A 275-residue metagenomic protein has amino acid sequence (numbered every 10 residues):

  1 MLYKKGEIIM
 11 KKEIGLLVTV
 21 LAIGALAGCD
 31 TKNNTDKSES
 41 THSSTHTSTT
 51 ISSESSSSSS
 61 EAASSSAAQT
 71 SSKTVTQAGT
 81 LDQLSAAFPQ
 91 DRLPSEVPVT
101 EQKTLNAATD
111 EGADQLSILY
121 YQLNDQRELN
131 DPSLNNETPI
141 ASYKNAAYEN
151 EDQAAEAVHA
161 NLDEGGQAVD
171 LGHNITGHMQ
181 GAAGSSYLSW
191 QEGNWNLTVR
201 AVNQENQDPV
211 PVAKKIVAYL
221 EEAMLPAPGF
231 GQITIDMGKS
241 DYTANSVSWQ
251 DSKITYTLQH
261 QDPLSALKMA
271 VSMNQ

Functional and structural regions predicted by a protein language model:
M1-I9: Short, Lys/Arg-enriched N-terminal segments with co-localized hydrophobic residues within the first ~10-30 amino acids
G6, I14-T19, D30-P139, K144-Y148 (+1 more regions): N-terminal, intrinsically disordered, polar/charged segments of Gram-positive cell-envelope systems that serve as
A25-G28: C-terminal motif of bacterial Sec signal peptides marking the signal peptidase cleavage site
A68-Q69, N194, Q204, P211: Cysteine-centric segments in proteins
A154-A182, K215-T243: Short Gly/Thr-rich strand-loop-strand
A183-E205: Mid-length scaffold segments of soluble, non-membrane domains
S186-W190, A244-W249: Short, surface-exposed beta-strand/loop micro-motifs that present aromatic residues
Q204-G231, S252-Q275: Surface-exposed amphipathic alpha-helical segments
